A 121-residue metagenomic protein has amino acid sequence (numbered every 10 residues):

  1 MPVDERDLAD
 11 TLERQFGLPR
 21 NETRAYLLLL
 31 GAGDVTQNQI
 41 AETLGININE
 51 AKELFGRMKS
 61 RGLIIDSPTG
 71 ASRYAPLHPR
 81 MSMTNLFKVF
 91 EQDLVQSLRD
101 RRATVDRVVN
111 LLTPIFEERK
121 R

Functional and structural regions predicted by a protein language model:
M1-Q15: Short, Lys/Arg-enriched N-terminal segment that forms or immediately precedes the first helix of a structured domain
T11-E22, T36, T69-F90: Short, cationic-aromatic polyanion-contact patches
R24-L28: Pre-recognition alpha-helix immediately N-terminal to the DNA-recognition helix within helix-turn-helix or winged-helix
L29-G33: Short helix-to-turn junction characteristic of helix-turn-helix DNA-binding domains, especially the helix
Q39-T43: A short acidic, leucine-rich amphipathic alpha-helix
G45-R57: Short amphipathic alpha-helical interaction segments
K59-T69: A short, conserved structural fragment
N85-R121: Amphipathic alpha-helical dimerization/coiled-coil segments that flank or bridge DNA-binding/regulatory modules
